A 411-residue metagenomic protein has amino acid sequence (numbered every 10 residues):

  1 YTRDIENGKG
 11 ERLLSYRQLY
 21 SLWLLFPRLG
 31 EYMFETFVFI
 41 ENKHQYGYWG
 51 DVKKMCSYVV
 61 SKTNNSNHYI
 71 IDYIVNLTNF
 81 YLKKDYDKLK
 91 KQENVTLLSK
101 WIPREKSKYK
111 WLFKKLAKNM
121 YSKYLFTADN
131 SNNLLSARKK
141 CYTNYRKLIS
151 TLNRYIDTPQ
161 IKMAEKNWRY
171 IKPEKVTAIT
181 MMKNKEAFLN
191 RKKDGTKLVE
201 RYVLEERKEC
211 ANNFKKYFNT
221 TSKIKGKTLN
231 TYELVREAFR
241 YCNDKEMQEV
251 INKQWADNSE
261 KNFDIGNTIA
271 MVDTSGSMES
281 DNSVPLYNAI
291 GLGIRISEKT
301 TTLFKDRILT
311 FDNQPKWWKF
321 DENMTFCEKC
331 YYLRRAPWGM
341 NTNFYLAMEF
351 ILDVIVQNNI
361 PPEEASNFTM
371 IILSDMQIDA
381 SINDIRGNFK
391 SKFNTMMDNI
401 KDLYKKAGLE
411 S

Functional and structural regions predicted by a protein language model:
Y1-N288, E298-S411: Long lumenal/extracellular ectodomains of secretory and single-pass membrane proteins
